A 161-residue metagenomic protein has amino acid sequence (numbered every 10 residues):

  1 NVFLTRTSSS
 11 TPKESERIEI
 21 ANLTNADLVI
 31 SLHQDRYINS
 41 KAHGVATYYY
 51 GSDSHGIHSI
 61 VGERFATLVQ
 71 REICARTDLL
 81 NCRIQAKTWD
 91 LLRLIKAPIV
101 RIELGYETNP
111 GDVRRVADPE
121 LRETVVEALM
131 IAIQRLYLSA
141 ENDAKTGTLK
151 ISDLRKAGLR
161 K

Functional and structural regions predicted by a protein language model:
N1-K161: Active-site-proximal helix/loop segments of hydrolytic enzymes
